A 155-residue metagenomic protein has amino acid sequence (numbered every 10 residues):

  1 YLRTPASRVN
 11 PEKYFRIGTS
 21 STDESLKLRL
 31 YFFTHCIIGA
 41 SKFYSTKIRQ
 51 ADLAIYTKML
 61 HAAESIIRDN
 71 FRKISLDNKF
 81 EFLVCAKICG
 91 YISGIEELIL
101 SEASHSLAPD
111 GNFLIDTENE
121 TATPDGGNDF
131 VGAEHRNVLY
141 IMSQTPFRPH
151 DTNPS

Functional and structural regions predicted by a protein language model:
Y1-K79, A86-C89, I99-S106: Eukaryote-skewed repeat-based solenoidal scaffolds used as protein-protein interaction platforms, primarily
P5-R16, S41, I88-S155: Terminal, non-catalytic domain-edge segments
